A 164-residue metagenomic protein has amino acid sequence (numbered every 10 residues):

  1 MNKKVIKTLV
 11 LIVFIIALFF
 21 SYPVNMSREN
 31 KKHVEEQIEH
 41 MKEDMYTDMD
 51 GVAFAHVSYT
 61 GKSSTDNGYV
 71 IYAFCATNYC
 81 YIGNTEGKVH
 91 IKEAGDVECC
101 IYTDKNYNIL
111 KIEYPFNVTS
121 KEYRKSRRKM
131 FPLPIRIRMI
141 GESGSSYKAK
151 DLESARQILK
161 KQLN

Functional and structural regions predicted by a protein language model:
M1-K7: Positively charged n-region of N-terminal signal peptides that target proteins for export
K7-P23: Hydrophobic membrane-insertion alpha-helices, especially the h-region of bacterial N-terminal signal peptides
F19-N84, K88: N-terminal export/targeting and maturation segments
E86-L110: A short, surface-exposed beta-strand/turn
I101-S126: Surface-exposed, polar helix/loop patches in the mature regions of secreted/periplasmic/lumenal proteins that form
V118-N164: C-terminal partner/receptor-binding element of secreted or periplasmic proteins
